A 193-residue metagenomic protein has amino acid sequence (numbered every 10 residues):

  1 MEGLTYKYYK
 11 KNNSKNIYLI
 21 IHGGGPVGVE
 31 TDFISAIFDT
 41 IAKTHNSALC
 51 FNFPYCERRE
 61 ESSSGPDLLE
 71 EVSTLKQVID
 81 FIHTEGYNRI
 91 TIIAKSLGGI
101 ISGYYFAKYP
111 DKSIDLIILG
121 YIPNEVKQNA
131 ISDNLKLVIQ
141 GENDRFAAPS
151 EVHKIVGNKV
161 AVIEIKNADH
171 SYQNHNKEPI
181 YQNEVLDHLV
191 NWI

Functional and structural regions predicted by a protein language model:
E2-E85: Serine-hydrolase catalytic machinery in alpha/beta-hydrolase-like enzymes
I21-G24, L119, I165: Alpha/beta-hydrolase
V78-N134: Primarily recognizes the serine-hydrolase "nucleophile elbow" in alpha/beta-hydrolase and SGNH/GDSL folds
S132, L137-Q140, D144: Short beta-strand/loop motif that positions the catalytic acidic residue of the alpha/beta-hydrolase fold
E142-R145, K166-D169: Acidic beta-to-alpha connecting loop that harbors the catalytic carboxylate
R145-E151: Conserved alpha/beta-hydrolase "acid-adjacent" motif
A168-Q182: Catalytic histidine-centered segment of alpha/beta-hydrolase-like enzymes
